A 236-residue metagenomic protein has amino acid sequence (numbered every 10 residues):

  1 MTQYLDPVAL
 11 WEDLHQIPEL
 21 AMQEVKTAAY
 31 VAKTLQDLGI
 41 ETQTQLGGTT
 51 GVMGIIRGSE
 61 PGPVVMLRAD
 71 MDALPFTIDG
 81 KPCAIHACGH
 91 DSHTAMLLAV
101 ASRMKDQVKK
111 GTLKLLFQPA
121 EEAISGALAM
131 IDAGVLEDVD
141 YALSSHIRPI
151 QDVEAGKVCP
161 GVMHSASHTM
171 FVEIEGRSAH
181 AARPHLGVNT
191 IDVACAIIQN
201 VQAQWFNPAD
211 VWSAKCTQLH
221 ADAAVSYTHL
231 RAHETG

Functional and structural regions predicted by a protein language model:
M1-A87, D91-K110: Acidic/His- and Gly-rich active-site-bordering loop/insert found across diverse amide/peptide-bond hydrolases
W11-H15, I174, H229: General secondary-structure edge motif
E19, E24, E121-E122, E234: Acidic-residue sensor for enzyme active/binding pockets
V52-I55, L74-A87, D91-S92, Q107-S226: Histidine/acidic-residue-rich, glycine-tolerant segments that coordinate divalent metal ions
M71, V135, A232: Hydrophobic pocket-lining residues within nucleotide cofactor-binding pockets
H229-G236: Single conserved hydrophobic/aromatic residue that forms the stacking wall/gate of nucleotide- or nucleobase-binding
